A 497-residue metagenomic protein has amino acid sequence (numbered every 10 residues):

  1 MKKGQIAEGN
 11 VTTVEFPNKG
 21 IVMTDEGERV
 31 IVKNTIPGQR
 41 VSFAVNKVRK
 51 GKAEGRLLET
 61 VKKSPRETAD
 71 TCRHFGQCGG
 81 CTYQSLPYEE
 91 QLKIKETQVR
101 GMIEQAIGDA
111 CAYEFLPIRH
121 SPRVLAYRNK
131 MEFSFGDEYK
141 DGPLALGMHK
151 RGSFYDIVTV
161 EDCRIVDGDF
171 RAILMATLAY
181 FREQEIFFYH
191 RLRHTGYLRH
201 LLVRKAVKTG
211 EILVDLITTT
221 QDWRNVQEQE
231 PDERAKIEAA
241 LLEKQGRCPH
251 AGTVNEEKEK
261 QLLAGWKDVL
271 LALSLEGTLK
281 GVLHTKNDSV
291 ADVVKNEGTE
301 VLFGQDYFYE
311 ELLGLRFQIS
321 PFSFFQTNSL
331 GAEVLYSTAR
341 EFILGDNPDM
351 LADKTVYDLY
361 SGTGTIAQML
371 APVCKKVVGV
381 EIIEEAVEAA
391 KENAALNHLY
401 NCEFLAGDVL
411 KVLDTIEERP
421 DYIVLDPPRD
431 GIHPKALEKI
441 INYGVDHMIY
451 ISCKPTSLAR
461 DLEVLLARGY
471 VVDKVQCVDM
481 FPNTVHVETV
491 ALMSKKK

Functional and structural regions predicted by a protein language model:
M1-H74, R151, E403, K411: Terminal RNA-binding accessory module
K2-E8, V14-P17, T219-K497: Rossmann-like S-adenosyl-L-methionine
G20-D25, G147-K150, D215-I217, A390: Short, acidic/hydrophobic/Gly-rich beta-strand patch recurrent on exposed beta strands that often constitutes part
G38, V166, N328: Short, conserved phosphate/pyrophosphate- and ester-handling motifs at nucleotide-, phospho-/glycolipid
V61-D70, G79-F188, K208: Extended interfacial segments that mediate partner engagement and assembly in macromolecular machines
N129, G210-I212, D353-K354: Nucleotide donor/acceptor-binding cores
L201: Flexible loop/N-cap segments at domain edges
R204-A206: Structural signature of eukaryotic scaffold interfaces centered on beta-propeller domains
